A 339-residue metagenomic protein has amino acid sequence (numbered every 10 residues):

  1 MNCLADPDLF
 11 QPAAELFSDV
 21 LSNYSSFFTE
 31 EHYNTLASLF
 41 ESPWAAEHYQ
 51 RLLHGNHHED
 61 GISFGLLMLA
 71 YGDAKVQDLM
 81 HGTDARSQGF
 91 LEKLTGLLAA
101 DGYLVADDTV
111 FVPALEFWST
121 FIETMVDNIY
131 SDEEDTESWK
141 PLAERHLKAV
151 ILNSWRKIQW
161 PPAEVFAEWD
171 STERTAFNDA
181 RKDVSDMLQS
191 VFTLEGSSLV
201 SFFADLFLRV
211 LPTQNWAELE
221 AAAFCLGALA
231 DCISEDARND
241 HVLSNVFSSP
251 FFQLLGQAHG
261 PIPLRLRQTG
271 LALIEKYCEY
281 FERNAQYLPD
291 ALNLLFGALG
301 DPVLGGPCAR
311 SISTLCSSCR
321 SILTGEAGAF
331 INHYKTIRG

Functional and structural regions predicted by a protein language model:
M1-D8, Y24, S42-E59, Q77-L79 (+9 more regions): Helix-loop junctions that connect tandem helical modules in alpha-solenoid scaffolds
M1-N2, A13-S25, G61-V76, L98 (+8 more regions): Hydrophobic residues within the alpha-helices of tandem HEAT/HEAT-like
M1-N2, F27-A45, G89-T95, N128-S154 (+4 more regions): HEAT/HEAT-like alpha-solenoid repeats
C3-T83, S87-D132, K140, A149 (+1 more regions): Extended alpha-helical scaffold segments
L9, S63, A176, A180 (+4 more regions): Structural signature of alpha-solenoid helical repeat junctions
N23, F27, E31, L36 (+7 more regions): Eukaryotic alpha-helical solenoid repeat scaffolds
E92, G96, A100-N239, N332 (+1 more regions): Alpha-helical repeat/alpha-solenoid scaffolds of the HEAT/ARM/MIF4G superfamily and closely related elongated all-alpha
L194, W216-P289: Active-site-adjacent "gating/activation" loops or surface patches in catalytic cores
